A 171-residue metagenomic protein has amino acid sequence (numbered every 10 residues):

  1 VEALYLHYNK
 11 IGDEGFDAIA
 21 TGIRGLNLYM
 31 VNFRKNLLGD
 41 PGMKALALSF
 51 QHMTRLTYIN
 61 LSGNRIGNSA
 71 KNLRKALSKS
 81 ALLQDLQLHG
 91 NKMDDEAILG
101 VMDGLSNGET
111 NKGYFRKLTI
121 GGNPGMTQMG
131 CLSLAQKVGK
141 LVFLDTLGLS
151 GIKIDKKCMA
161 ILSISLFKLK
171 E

Functional and structural regions predicted by a protein language model:
V1-E171: Leucine-rich tandem repeat or coiled-coil scaffolds
